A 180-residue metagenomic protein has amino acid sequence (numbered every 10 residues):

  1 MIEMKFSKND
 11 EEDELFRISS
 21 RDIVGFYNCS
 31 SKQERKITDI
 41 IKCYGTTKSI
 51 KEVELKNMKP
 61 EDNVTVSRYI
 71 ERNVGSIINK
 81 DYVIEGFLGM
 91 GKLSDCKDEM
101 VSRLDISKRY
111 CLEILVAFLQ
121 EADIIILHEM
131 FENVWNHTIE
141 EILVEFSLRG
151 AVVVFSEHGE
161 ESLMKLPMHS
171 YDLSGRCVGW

Functional and structural regions predicted by a protein language model:
M1-N9: Conserved N-terminal strand/loop that marks the beginning of ABC ATPase nucleotide-binding domains
N9-F16: Pre-Walker A adenine-sensing motif
R17-I78: ABC ATPase nucleotide-binding domain signature region
I23-G25, I124, V152-V154: Residue-level preference for the first positions of well-ordered beta-strands
K51-L112, V116, Q120, H137: ABC-family P-loop ATPase nucleotide-binding domains
E121, E132-M164: Conserved catalytic loops of ABC-family nucleotide-binding domains
I125-M130: Catalytic Walker B motif of ABC-type/P-loop ATPase nucleotide-binding domains
E157-H158, K165-W180: H-loop (His-switch) and adjacent beta-strand-loop-beta switch element of ABC-type ATPase nucleotide-binding domains
